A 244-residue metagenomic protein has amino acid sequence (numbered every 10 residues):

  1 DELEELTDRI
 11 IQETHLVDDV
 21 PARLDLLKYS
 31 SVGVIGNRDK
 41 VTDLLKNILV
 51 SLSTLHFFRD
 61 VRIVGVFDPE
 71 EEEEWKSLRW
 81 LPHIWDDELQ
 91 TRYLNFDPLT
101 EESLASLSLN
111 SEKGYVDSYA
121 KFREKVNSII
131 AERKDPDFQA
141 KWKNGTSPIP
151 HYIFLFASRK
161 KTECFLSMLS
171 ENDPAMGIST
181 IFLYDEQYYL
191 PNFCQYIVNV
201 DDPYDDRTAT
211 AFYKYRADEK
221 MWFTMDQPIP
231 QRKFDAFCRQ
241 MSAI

Functional and structural regions predicted by a protein language model:
D1-I244: Accessory regions of macromolecular translocation/handling assemblies
